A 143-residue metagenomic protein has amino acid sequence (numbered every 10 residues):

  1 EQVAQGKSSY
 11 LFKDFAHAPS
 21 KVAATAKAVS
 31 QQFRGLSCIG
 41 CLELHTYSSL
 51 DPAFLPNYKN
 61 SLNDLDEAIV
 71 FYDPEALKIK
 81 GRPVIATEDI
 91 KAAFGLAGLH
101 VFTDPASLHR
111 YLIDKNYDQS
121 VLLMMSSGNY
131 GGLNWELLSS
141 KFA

Functional and structural regions predicted by a protein language model:
E1-A143: ATP-dependent carboxylate-amine ligase
